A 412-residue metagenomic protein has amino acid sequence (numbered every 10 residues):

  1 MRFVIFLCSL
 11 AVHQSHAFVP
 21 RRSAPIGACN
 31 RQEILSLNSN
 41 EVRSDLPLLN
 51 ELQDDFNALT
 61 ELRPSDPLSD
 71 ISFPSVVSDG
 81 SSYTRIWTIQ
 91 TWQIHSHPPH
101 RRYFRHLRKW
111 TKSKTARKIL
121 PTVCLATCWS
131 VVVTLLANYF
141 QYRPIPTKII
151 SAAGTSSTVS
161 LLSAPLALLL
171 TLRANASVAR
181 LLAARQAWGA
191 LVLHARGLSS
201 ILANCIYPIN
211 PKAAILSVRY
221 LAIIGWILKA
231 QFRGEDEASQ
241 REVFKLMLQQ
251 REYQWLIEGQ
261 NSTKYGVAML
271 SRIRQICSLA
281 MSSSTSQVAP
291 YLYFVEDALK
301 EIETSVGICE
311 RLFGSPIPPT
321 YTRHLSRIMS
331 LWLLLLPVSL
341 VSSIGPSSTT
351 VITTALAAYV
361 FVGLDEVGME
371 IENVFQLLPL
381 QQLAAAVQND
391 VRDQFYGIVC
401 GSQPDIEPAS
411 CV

Functional and structural regions predicted by a protein language model:
M1-P25, C29: N-terminal chloroplast transit peptides
L35-L193, P208, G345-S347, L364-M369 (+1 more regions): N-terminal juxtamembrane/topogenic regions of multi-pass membrane proteins
P99, F104-R117, P290, K300-I328 (+1 more regions): Membrane-interface, cytosolic juxtamembrane amphipathic helix immediately N-terminal to a transmembrane helix, enriched
V192-G197, L202: Interhelical loop regions of multi-pass alpha-helical membrane proteins
I201-P319: Structured inter-helical modules in multipass membrane proteins
G307, W332, L336, T350 (+2 more regions): Feature representing long, continuous alpha-helical segments
F313-P319, L336-S348: Hydrophobic alpha-helical bundle architecture
S326-V341, V351-A355, Y359: Bilayer-spanning, highly hydrophobic alpha-helical transmembrane segments
